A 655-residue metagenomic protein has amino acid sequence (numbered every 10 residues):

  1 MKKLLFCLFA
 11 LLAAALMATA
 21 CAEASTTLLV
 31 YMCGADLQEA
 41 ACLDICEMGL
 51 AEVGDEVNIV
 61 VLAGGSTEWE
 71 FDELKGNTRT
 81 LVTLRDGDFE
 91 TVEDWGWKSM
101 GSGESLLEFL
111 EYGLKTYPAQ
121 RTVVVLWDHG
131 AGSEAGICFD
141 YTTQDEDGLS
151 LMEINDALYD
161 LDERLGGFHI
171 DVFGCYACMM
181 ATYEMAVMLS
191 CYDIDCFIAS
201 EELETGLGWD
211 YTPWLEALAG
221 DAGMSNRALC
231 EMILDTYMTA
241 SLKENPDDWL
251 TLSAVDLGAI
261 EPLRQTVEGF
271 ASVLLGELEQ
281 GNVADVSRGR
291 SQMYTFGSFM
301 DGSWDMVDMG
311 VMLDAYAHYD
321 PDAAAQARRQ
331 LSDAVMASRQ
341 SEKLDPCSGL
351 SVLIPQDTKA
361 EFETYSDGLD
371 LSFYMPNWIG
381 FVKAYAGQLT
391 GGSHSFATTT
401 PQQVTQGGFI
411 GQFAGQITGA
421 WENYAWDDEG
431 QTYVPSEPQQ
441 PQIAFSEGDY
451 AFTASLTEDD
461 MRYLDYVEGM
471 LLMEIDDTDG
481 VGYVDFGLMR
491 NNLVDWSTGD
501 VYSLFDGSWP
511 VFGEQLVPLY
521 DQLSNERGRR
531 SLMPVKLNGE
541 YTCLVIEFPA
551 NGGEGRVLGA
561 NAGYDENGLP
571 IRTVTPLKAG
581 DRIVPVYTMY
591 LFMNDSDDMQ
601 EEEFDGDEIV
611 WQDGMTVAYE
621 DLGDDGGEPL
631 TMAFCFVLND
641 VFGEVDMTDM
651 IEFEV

Functional and structural regions predicted by a protein language model:
M1-L4: Positively charged n-region of N-terminal signal peptides that target proteins for export
C7-L16: Bacterial N-terminal signal peptides
L16-A22: Ser/Thr-rich, Proline-interspersed low-complexity disordered segments
E23-Q120: N-terminal extension/subdomain marker
T27-Y31, N58-A63, T122-L126, D171-C175 (+2 more regions): Structural recognition of the beta-strand scaffold that forms the well-ordered cores of secreted hydrolase catalytic
A35-Q38, D128-E134, G174, C178-T182: Gly/Ser/Thr-rich loops at beta-strand to alpha-helix junctions that form or flank small-molecule/cofactor-binding
L106-L114, A119-T122, L126-L158: Active-site cleft segment of glycoside hydrolase catalytic domains centered on the general acid/base Glu
I137-C175, M180-V655: Terminal, contiguous helix-loop blocks that mediate binding/assembly
